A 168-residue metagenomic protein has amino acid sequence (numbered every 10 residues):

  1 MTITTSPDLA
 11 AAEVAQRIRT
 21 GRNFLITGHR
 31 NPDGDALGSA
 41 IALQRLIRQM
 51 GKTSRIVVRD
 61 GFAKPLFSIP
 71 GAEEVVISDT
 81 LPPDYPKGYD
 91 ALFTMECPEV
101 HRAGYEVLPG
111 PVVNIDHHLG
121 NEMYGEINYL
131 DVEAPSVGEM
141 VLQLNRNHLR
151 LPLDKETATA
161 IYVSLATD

Functional and structural regions predicted by a protein language model:
M1-T167: Replace "Mg2+/Mn2+-dependent" with "divalent metal-dependent
